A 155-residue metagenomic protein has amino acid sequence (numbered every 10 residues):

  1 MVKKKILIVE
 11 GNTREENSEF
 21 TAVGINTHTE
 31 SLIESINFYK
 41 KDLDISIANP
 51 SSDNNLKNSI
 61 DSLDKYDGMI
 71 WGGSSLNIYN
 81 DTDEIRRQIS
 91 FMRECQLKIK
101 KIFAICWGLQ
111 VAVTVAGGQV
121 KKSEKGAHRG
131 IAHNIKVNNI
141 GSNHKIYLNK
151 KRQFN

Functional and structural regions predicted by a protein language model:
M1, W107, L148-K150: Short, surface-exposed loop and linker segments with low hydrophobicity and enrichment for Pro/Ser/Thr
M1-S90, E94-K100: N-terminal beta1-alpha1 cap of cysteine-dependent amidohydrolase-like domains
G11, A116-N155: Pocket-forming structural segment of enzyme catalytic cores
T13, S52-N54, L109, A127 (+1 more regions): Residue-level detector of flexible, active-site-proximal loop/helix-junction positions within diverse enzyme catalytic
I33-N37, V113, K136: Class I S-adenosyl-L-methionine
Q96-Q119: Catalytic nucleophile loop
